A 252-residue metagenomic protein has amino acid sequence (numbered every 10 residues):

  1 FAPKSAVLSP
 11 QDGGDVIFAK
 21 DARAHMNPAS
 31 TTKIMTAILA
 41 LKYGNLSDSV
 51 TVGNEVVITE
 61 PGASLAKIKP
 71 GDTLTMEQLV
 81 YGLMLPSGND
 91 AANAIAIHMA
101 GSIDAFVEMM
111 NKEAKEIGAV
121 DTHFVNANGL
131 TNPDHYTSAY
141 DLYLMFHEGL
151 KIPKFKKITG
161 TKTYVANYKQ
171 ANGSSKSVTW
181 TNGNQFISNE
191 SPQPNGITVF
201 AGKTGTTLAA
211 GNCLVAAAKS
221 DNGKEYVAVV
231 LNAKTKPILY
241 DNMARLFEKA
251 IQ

Functional and structural regions predicted by a protein language model:
F1, S102-Q252: Penicillin-recognizing serine hydrolase domain
F1-Y140, L144, G149-P153: Active-site-adjacent loops and short helices of periplasmic peptidoglycan-processing enzymes
